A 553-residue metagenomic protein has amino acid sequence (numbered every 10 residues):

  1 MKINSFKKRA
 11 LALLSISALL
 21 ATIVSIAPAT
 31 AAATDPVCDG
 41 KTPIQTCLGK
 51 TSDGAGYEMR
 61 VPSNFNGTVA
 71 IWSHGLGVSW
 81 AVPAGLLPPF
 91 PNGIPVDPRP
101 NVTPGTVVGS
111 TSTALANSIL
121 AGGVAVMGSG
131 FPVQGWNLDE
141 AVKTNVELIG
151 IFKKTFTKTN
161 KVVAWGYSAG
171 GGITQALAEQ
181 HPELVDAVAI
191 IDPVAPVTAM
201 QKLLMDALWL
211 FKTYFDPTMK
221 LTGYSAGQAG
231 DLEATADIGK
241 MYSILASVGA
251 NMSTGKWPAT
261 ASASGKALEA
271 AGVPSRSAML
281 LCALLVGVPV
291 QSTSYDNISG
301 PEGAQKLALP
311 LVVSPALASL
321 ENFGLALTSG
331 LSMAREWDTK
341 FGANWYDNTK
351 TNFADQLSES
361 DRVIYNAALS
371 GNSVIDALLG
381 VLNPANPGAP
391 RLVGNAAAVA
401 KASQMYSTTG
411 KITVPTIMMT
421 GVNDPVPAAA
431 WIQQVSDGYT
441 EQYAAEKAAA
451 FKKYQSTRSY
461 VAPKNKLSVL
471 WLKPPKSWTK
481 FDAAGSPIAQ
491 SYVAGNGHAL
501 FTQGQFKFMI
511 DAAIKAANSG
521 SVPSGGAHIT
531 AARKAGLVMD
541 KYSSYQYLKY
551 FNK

Functional and structural regions predicted by a protein language model:
K2-A31: Secretory targeting and sorting signals
A32-Y167, G172-K553: C-terminal His-loop and adjacent cap/lid subdomain of alpha/beta-hydrolase
